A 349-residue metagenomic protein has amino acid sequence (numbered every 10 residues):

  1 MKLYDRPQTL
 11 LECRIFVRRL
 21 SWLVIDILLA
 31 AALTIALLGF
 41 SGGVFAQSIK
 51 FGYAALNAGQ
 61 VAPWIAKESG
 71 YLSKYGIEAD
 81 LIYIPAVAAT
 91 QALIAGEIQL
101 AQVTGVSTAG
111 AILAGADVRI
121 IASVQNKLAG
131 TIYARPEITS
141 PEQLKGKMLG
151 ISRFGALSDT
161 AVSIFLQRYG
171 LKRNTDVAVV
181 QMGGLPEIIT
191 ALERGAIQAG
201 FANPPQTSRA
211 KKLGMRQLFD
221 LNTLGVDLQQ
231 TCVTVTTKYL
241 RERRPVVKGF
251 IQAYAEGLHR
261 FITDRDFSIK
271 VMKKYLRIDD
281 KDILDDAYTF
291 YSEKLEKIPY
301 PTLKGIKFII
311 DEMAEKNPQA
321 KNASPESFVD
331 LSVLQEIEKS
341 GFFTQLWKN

Functional and structural regions predicted by a protein language model:
M1-L23: N-terminal secretory signal peptides that target proteins for export/translocation
S21-L33: Sec-dependent signal peptide hydrophobic core
L33-T34, V44: Cleavable N-terminal signal peptides
Q47-R194, Q198-P204, Q217-L221, V226-D227: Short, glycine-/small- and polar/acidic-enriched structural segments that line small-molecule recognition paths
S107, P186-R277: Pocket-lining segment of extracytoplasmic ligand-binding domains
R241-A323: Secondary-structure end/capping motifs
D311-N349: Conserved C-terminal helix/tail region of periplasmic/extracytoplasmic solute-binding proteins
